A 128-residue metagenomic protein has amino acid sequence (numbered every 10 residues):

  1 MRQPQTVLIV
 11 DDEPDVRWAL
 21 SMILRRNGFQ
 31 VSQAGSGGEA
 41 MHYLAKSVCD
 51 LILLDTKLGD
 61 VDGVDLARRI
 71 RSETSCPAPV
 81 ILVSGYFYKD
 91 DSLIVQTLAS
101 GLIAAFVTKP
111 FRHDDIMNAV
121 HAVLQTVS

Functional and structural regions predicted by a protein language model:
R17, G59: The feature encodes the CheY-like receiver
W18-R26: Charged docking surfaces used in two-component/phosphorelay signaling
Q33-L51: Acidic, metal-coordinating helix/loop segments flanking the phosphotransfer/catalytic sites of two-component signaling
S36, D62-D65: Acidic catalytic/metal-coordinating carboxylates
H42, V64-C76: Short amphipathic alpha-helix used as the core "switch/output" element in two-component signaling
D55: Active-site residues of response regulator receiver
D65, F87-A105, D114, N118: Alpha4 helix (beta4-alpha4-beta5 surface) of REC/receiver domains from two-component response regulators
V83-G85: Hydrophobic/aromatic residues positioned on beta-strands within the core alpha/beta folds
